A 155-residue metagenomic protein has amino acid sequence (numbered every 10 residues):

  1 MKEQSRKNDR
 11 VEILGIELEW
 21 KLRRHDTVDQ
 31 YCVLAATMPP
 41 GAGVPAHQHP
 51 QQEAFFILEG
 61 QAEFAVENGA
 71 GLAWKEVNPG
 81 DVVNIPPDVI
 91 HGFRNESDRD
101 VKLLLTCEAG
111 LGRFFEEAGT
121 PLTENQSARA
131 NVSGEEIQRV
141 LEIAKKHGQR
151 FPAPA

Functional and structural regions predicted by a protein language model:
M1-Y31, S127-A155: A short, N-terminal "cap"/entry segment at the start of jelly-roll beta-barrel domains of the cupin/DSBH fold
E17-W20, L34-Q48: Conserved short histidine dyad/triad with adjacent acidic residue
D26, A54, G69-P87: Short acidic-glycine-tyrosine-enriched beta hairpin
P45-Q52, V89: Histidine-centered catalytic micro-motifs
Q51-E63, E67-N68: Glycine- and acidic-residue-biased ligand/ion/polar-headgroup-sensing regions
P79, P87-G112: Ligand-binding loop in jelly-roll beta-barrel domains
R113-S127: A hydrophobic, small-residue-rich beta->alpha segment in the mid-to-C-terminal subdomain of diverse proteins
